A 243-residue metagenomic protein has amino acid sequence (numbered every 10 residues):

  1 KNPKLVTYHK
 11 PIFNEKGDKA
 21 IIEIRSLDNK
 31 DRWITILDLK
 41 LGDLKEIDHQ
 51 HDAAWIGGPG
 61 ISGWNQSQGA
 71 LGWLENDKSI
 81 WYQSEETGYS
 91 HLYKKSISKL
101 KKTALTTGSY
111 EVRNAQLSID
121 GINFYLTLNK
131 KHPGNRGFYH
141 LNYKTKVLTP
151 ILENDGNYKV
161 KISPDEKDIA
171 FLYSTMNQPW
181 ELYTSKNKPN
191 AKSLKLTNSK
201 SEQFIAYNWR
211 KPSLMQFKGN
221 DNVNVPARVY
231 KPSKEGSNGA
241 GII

Functional and structural regions predicted by a protein language model:
K1-N2, T7-I12, G17-S26, K30-I36 (+5 more regions): Non-catalytic accessory segments flanking enzyme active sites
R25-L27, E85, S90, N129-K131 (+2 more regions): Short loop/turn segments immediately following the C-termini of beta-strands
L39-G42, S96-L100, N142-K146, N187-P189: Short loop/turn segments that connect beta-strands within beta-propeller blades
K45-E46, W55-G58, K101-T106, V147-L152: A short beta-strand motif characteristic of beta-propeller blades
W55-E75, Y110-D120, N208: Short coil-to-beta transitions that initiate beta-strands within beta-rich domains
A240-I242: Hydrophobic beta-strand anchors of alpha/beta hydrolase catalytic cores
